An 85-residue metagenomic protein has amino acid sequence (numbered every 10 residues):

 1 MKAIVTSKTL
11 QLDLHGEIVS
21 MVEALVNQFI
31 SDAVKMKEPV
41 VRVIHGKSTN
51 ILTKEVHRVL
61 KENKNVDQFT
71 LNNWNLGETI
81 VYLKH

Functional and structural regions predicted by a protein language model:
M1-H85: Long, charged, low-complexity intrinsically disordered regions
